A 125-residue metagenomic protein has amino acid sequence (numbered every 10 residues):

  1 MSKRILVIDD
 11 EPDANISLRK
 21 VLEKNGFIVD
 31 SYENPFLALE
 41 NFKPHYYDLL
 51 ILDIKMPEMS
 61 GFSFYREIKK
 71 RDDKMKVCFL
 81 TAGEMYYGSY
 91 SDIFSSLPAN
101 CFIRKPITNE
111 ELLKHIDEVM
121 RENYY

Functional and structural regions predicted by a protein language model:
D9, D53: Active-site residues of response regulator receiver
P12-D30, L97: Two-component/phosphorelay signaling modules centered on CheY-like receiver
S31-L49: Acidic, metal-coordinating helix/loop segments flanking the phosphotransfer/catalytic sites of two-component signaling
E33-N34, S60-S63: Acidic catalytic/metal-coordinating carboxylates
M56: Receiver (REC) domain active-site loop signature in two-component systems and cognate sites in sensor histidine kinases
S63, E84-C101, E110, K114: Alpha4 helix (beta4-alpha4-beta5 surface) of REC/receiver domains from two-component response regulators
L80-A82: Hydrophobic/aromatic residues positioned on beta-strands within the core alpha/beta folds
I107-I116, Y124: C-terminal output helix
